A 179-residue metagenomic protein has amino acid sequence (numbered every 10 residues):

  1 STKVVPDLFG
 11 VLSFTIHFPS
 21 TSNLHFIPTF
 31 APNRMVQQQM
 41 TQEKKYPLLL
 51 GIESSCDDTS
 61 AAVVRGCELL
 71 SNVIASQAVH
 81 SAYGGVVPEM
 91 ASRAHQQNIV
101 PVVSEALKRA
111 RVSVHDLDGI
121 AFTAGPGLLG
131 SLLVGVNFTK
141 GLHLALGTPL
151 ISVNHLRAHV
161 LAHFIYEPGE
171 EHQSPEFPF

Functional and structural regions predicted by a protein language model:
S1-F14: Extreme N-terminal basic, low-complexity initiation segments that serve as generic localization/processing leaders
D7-L8, F26-F179: Short acidic/glycine-rich loops and adjacent helix/strand connectors that line catalytic pockets where negatively
